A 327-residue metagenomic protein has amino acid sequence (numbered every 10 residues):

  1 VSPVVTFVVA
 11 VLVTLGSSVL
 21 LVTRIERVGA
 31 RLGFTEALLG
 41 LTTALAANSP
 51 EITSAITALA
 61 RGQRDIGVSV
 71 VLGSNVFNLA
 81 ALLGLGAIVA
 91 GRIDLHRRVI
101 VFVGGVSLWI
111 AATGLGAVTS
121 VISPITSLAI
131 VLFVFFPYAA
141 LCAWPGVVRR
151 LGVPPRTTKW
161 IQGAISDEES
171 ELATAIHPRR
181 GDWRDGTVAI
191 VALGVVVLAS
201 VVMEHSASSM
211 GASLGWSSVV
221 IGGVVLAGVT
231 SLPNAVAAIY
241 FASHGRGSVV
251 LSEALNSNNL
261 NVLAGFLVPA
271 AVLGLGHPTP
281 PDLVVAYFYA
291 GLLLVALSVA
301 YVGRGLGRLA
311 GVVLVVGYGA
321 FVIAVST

Functional and structural regions predicted by a protein language model:
V1-T327: Hydrophobic alpha-helical segments, chiefly the membrane-spanning helices and signal/signal-anchor peptides
